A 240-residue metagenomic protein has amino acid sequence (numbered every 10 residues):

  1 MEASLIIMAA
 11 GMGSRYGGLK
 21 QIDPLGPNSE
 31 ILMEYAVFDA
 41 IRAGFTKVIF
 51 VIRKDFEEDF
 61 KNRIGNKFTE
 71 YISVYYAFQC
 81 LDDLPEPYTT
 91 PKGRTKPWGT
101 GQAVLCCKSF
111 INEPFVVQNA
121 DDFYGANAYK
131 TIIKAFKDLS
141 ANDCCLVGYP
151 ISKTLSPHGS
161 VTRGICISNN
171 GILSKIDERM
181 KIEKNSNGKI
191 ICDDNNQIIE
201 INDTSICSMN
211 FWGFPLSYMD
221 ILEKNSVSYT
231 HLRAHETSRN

Functional and structural regions predicted by a protein language model:
E2-G65, I72-V74: N-terminal glycine-rich phosphate-binding loop and ensuing alpha1 helix
G13, F123-Y124: A short, conserved beta-strand element in the Rossmann-like catalytic core that flanks the donor/metal-binding loop
F60-I64, I132, L222: Hydrophobic packing residues within well-ordered alpha-helices of enzyme cores
F68-E113, N210: Short phosphate-binding loop-to-helix
P114-D121: Short beta-strand-to-loop acidic/aromatic patch adjacent to the donor-nucleotide binding site
A126-W212: Conserved core of the sugar-phosphate nucleotidyltransferase
F211-D220: Conserved nucleotide-sugar donor-binding and metal-coordinating catalytic region shared by glycosyltransferases
T230-T237: Conserved small/polar residues in nucleotide/adenosyl-binding loops
